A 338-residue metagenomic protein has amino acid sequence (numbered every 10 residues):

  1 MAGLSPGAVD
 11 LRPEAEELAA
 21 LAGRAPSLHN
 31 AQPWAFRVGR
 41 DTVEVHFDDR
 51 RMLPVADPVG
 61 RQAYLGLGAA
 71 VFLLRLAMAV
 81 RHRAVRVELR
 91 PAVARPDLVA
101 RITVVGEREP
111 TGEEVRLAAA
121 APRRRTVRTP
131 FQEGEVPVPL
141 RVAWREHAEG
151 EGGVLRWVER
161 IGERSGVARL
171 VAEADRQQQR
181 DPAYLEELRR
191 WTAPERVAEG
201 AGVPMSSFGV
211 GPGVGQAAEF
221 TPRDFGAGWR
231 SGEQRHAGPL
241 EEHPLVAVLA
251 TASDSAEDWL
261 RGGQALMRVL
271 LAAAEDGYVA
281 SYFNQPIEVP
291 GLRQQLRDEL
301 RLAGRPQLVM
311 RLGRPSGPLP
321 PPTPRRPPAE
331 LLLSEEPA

Functional and structural regions predicted by a protein language model:
M1-A338: Acidic, surface-exposed loops and disordered segments
